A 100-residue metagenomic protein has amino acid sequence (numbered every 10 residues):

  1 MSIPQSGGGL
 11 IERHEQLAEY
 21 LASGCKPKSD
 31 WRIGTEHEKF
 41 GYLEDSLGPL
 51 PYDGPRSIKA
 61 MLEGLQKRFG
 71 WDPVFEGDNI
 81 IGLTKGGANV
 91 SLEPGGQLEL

Functional and structural regions predicted by a protein language model:
M1-E99: Terminal catalytic/cofactor-binding subdomain
